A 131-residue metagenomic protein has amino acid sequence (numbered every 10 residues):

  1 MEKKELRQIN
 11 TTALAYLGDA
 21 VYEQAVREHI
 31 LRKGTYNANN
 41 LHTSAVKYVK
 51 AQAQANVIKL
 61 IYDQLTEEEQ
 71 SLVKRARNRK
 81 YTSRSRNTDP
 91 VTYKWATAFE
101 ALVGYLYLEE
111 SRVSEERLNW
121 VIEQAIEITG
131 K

Functional and structural regions predicted by a protein language model:
M1-K131: Double-stranded RNA-binding/processing signature
